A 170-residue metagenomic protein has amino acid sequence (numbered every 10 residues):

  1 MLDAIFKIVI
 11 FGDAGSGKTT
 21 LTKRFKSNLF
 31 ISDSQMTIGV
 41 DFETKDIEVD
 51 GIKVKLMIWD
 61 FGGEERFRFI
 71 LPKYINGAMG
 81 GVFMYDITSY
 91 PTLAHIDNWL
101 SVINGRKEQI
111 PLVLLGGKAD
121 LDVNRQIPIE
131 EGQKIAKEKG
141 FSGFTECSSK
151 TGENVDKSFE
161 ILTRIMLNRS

Functional and structural regions predicted by a protein language model:
M1-S170: TRAFAC-class small GTPase G-domain
